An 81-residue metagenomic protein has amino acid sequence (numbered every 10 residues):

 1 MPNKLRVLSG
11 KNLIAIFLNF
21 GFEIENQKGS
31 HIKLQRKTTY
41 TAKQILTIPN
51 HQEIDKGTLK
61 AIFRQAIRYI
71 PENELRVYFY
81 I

Functional and structural regions predicted by a protein language model:
M1-K28, Y40: N-terminal first-folded block
M1-K4, K37-T39, E72-I81: Ribonuclease/tRNase effector modules and their secretory precursors
N3, P49, Q65: Short, flexible active-site loop motifs that bind/organize anionic cofactors or intermediates
I24-K60: A short, structured beta-strand/loop element
E53-I81: C-terminal structural segments of small proteins and small subunits
